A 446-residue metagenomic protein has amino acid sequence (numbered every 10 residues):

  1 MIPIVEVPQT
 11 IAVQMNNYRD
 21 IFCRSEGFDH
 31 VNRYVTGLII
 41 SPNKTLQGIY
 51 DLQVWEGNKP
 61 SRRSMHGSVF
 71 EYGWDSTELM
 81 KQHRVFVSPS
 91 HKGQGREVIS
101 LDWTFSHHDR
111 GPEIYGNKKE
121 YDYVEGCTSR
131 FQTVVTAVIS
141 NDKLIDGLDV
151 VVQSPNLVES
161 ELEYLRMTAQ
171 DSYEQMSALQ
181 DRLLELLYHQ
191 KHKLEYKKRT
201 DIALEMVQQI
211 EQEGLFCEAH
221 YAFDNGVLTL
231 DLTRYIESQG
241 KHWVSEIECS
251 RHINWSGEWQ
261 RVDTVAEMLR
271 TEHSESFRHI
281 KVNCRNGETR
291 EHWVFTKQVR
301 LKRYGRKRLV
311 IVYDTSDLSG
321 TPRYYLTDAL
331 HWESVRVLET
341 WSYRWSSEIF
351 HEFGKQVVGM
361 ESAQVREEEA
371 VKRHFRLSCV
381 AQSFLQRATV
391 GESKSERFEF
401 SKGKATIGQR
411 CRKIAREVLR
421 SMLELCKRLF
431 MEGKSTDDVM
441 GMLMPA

Functional and structural regions predicted by a protein language model:
M1-D263, F295-Q298, V310-I311: Conserved, well-structured functional cores that handle cations and Mg-NTP chemistry
M1-D29, L38, V54-E56, S154 (+11 more regions): A short, flexible helix-boundary coil/loop motif
D29-N32, Q47, F131, R323 (+2 more regions): Non-catalytic, well-ordered alpha-helical scaffold segments
R33-Y34, S316, G320-W345: Extended, non-catalytic structural segments that build the interaction scaffolds of large macromolecular assemblies
L101-F105, R270, E333-V365: Short amphipathic alpha-helical "interface-anchor" segments enriched in bulky aromatics
T128-T133, G305-R306, L318-T321, S347: Short, flexible loop/turn motifs enriched in small residues
T133, S346, F350, R376-C379: Catalytic-loop motifs flanking and including active-site residues across diverse enzymes
L228, S250-H252, H331-W332, V358-E361: Short, catalytically relevant binding-site loops at active-site mouths
